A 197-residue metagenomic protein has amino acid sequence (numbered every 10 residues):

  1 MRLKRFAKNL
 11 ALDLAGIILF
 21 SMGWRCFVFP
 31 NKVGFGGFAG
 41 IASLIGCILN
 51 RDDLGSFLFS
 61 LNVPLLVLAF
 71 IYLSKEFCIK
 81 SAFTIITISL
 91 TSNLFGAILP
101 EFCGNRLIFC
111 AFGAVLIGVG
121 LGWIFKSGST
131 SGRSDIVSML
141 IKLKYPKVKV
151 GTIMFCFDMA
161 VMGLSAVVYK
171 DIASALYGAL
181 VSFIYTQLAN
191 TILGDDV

Functional and structural regions predicted by a protein language model:
R2-V197: Core subunits and conserved enzymes of cellular information-processing and envelope-translocation systems across
